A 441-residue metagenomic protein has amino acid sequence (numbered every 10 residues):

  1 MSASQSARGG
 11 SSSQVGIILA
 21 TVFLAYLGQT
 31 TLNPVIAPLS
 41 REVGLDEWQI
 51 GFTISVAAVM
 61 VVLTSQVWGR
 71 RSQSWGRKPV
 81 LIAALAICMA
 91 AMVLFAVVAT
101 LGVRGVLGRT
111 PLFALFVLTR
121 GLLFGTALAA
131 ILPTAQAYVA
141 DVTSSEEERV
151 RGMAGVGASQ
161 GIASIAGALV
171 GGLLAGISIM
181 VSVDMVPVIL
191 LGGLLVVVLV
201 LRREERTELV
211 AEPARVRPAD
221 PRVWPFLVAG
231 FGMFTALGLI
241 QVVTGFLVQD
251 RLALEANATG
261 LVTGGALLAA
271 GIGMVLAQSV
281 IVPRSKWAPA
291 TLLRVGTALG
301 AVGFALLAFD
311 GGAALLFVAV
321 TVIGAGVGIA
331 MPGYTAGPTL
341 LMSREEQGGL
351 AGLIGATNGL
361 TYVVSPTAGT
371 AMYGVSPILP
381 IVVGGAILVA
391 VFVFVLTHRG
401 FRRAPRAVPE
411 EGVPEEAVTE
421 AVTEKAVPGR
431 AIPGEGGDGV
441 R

Functional and structural regions predicted by a protein language model:
R8-A58, V223-A229, M233-A253: Helix-loop boundary and gating motifs at the non-cytosolic
F23, G105-A130, F231, L315-I329: Hydrophobic core of transmembrane alpha-helices in multi-pass small-molecule transporters, especially MFS/SLC-type
L45-V56, R151-A154, L254-G271: Loop-to-transmembrane helix entry
V59-L63, V262-S285: Transmembrane alpha-helices of Major Facilitator/SLC transporters
T64-R77, L276-P289, Y373: Helix-to-loop junctions at the C-terminal end of transmembrane segments in multipass secondary transporters
A86-T110, L299-G311: C-terminal ends and interior cores of transmembrane alpha-helices in multi-pass membrane transporters/permeases
R120-Q160: Cytoplasmic helix-loop-helix junction between adjacent transmembrane helices in 12-TM secondary transporters
P289-Y334: C-terminal transmembrane helical hairpin of 12-TM major facilitator-type secondary transporters
